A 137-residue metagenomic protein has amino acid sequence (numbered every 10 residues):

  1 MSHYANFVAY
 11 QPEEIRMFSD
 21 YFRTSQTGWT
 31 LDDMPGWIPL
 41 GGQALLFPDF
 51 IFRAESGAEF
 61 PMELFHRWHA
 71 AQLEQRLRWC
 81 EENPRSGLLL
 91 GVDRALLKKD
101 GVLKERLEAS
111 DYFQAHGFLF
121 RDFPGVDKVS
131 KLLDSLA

Functional and structural regions predicted by a protein language model:
M1-A137: Electrostatic, structured charged patches in enzyme active sites and in nucleic-acid/phosphate-binding
